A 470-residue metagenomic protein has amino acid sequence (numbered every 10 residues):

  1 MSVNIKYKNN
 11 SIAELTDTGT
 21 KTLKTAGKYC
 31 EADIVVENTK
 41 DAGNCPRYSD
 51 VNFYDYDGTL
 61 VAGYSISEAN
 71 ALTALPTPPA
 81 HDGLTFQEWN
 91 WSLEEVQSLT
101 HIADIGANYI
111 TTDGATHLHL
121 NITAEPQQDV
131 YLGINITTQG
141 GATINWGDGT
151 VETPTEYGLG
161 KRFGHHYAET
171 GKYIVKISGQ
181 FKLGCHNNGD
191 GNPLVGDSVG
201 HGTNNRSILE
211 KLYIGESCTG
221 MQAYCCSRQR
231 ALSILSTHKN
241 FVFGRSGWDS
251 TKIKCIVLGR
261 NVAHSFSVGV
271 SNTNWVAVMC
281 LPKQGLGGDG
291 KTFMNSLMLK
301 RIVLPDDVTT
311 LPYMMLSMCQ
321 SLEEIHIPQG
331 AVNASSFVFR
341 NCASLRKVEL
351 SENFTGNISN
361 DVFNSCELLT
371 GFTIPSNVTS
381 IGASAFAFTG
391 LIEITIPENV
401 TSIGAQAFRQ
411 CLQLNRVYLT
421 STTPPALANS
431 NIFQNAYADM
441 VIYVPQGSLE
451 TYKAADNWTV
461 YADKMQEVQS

Functional and structural regions predicted by a protein language model:
M1-P46, I208, Y213: Short, low-complexity N-terminal tether/leader segments at secretion or assembly junctions of large, surface-exposed
Y29-D33, N38, N70-L72, W91-T111 (+2 more regions): Extracellular interaction modules
V36-N38, A42-N52, P79, E95-D113 (+3 more regions): Conserved "repeat-terminator" motif of extracellular CCP/Sushi domains
N44-C45, I110-T137, Q180-C218: Extracellular ectodomain segments of secreted/surface proteins
A62-A69, E94-E95, I144, I174-Q180 (+12 more regions): Structural signature of tandem-repeat unit edges
A71-S98, K182-C185: Surface-exposed interfaces of beta-sheet-rich extracellular modules
Y157-E169, Y173-V175: Residue-level recognition of secondary-structure-to-loop junctions
